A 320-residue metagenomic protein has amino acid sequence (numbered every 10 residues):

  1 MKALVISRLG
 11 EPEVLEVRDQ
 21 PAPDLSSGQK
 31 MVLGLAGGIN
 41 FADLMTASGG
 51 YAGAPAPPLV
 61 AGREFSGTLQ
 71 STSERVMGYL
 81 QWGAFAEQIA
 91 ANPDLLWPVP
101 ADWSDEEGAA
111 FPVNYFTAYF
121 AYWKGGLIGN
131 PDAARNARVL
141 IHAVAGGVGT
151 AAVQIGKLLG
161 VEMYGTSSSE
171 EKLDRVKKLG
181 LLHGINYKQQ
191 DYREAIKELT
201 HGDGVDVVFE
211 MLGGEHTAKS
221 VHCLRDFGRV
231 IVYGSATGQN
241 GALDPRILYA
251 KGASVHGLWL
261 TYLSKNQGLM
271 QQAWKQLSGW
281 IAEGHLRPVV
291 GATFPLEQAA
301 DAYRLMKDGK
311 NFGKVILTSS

Functional and structural regions predicted by a protein language model:
P21-I39, T46-G83: Glycine-rich beta-strand-centered segment in the early N-terminal region that forms part of a ligand/cofactor-binding
M45, A56, V76-A143: NAD(P)H dinucleotide-binding glycine-rich loop of Rossmann-like/cofactor-binding domains, especially the beta1-alpha1
M77, V208-F209: N-terminal Rossmann-like NAD(P) cofactor-binding module of classical short-chain dehydrogenase/reductase
Y115-Q189: Mid-domain Rossmann-like dinucleotide-binding core that forms the NAD(H)/NADP(H) cofactor-binding site
A143-V144, L212, S235: NAD(P)H cofactor-binding loop motif with strongest signal on the N-terminal glycine-rich segment
Y192-G202: Short amphipathic alpha-helix with an adjacent loop that forms part of the alpha/beta core around
E215-H285, S319-S320: Glycine-rich phosphate-binding loop and adjacent beta-alpha segment of Rossmann(oid) nucleotide-cofactor-binding
S278, H285-A292, A300-S320: C-terminal capping/lid region of NAD(P)-dependent oxidoreductase domains
